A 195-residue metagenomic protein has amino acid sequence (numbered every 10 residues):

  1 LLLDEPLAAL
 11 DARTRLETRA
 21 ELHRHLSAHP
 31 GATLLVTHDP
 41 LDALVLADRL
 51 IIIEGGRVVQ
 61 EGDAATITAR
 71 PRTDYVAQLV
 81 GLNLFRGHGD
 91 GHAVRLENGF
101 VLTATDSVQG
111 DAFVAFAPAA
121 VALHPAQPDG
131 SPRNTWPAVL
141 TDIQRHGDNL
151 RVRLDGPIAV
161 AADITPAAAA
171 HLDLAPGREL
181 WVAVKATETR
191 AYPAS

Functional and structural regions predicted by a protein language model:
L1-R72: ABC ATPase nucleotide-binding domains
A20, D74, G87, A138-T141: Small-residue-enriched segments and motifs
G31, F85-H92, W136, V160: Structural detector for hydrophobic anchor residues on beta-strands
A69-H92, F113-A115: C-terminal boundary and immediately downstream tail of ABC-type ATPase nucleotide-binding domains
H92-V94, I143-N149: Short, conserved beta-turn/loop elements at beta-strand boundaries and strand-helix junctions
V94-E97, A115, R151-P157, D163: Short, acidic/hydrophobic/Gly-rich beta-strand patch recurrent on exposed beta strands that often constitutes part
E97-Q144, P166-S195: Glycine/charge-rich catalytic "coupling/switch" loops of P-loop NTPases
